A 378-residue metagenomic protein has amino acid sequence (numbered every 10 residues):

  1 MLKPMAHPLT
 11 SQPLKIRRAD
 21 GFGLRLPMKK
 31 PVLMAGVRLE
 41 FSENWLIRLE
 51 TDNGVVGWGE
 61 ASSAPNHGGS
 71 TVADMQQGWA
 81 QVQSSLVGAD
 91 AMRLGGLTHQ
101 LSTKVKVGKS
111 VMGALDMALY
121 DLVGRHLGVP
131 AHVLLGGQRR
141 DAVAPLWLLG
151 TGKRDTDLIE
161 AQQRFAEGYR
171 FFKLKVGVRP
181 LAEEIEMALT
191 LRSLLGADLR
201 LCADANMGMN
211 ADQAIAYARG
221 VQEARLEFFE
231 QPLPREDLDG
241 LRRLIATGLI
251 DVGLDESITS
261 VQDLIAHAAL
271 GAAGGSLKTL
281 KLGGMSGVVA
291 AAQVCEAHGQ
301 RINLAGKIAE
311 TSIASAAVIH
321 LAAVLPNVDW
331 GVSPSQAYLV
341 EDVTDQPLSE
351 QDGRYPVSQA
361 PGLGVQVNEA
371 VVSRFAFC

Functional and structural regions predicted by a protein language model:
L2-L201, N206-G208, D212-I215, R219-E223 (+2 more regions): N-terminal capping/lid subdomain adjacent to the active-site entrance of alpha/beta enzymes
D20, T51, W58, L119 (+4 more regions): Generic short alpha-helical hydrophobic face used as a protein-protein interaction/packing hotspot
G57-G59, V143-L149, F172-L174, L201-A205 (+5 more regions): Hydrophobic faces of well-ordered beta-strands that scaffold small-molecule active sites in alpha/beta enzyme cores
Q77, R219, R225, E236-D251 (+1 more regions): Shared catalytic-loop signature of beta/alpha-barrel
M92-L94, A131-L134, Q231-R235, A305 (+1 more regions): Flexible, glycine/charged-enriched surface loops at secondary-structure junctions
T151, V176-P180, M207-M209, L233-R235 (+3 more regions): Active-site-proximal loop/turn and secondary-structure-junction residues that shape catalytic pockets, frequently
